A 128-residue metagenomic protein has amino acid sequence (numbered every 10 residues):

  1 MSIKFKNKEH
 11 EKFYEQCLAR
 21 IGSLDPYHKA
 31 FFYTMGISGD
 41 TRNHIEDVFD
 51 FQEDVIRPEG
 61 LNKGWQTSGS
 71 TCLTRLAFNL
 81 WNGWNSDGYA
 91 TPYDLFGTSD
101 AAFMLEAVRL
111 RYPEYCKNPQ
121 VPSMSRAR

Functional and structural regions predicted by a protein language model:
M1-G69, R75-F78, N82-R128: Extended, charge-biased low-complexity segments that typically form long amphipathic alpha-helices/coiled-coils
